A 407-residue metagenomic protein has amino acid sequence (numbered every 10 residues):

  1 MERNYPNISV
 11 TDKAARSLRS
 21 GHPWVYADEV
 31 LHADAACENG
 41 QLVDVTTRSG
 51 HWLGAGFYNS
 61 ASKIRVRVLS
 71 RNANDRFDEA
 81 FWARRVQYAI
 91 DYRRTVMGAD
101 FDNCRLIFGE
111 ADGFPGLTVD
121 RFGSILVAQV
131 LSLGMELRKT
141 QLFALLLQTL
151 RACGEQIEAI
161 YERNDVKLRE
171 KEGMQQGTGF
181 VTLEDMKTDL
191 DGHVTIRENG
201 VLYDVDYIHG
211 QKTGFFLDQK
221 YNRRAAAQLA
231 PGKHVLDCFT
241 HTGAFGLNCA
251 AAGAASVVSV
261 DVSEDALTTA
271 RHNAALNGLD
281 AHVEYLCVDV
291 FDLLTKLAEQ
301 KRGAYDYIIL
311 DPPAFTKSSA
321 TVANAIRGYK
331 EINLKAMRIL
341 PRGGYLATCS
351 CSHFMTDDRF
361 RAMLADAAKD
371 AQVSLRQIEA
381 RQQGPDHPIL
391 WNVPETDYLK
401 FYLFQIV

Functional and structural regions predicted by a protein language model:
M1-G123: Non-catalytic accessory regions of SAM-dependent methyltransferases
G109-D120, T140-F215: Non-catalytic substrate-recognition/targeting regions of SAM-dependent transferases
Q228, T242-A255: Conserved SAM-binding loop of SAM-dependent methyltransferases across substrates and taxa, primarily the Class I
G232-H241: Conserved class I S-adenosyl-L-methionine
S256-D261: Conserved SAM-binding motif I beta-strand of class I
D265-I309: S-adenosyl-L-methionine
A304, E331, Y345-V407: C-terminal catalytic and target-recognition region of SAM-dependent MTase-like enzymes, primarily methyltransferases
Y305-K335: Mobile active-site "lid"/loop adjacent to the S-adenosyl-L-methionine
